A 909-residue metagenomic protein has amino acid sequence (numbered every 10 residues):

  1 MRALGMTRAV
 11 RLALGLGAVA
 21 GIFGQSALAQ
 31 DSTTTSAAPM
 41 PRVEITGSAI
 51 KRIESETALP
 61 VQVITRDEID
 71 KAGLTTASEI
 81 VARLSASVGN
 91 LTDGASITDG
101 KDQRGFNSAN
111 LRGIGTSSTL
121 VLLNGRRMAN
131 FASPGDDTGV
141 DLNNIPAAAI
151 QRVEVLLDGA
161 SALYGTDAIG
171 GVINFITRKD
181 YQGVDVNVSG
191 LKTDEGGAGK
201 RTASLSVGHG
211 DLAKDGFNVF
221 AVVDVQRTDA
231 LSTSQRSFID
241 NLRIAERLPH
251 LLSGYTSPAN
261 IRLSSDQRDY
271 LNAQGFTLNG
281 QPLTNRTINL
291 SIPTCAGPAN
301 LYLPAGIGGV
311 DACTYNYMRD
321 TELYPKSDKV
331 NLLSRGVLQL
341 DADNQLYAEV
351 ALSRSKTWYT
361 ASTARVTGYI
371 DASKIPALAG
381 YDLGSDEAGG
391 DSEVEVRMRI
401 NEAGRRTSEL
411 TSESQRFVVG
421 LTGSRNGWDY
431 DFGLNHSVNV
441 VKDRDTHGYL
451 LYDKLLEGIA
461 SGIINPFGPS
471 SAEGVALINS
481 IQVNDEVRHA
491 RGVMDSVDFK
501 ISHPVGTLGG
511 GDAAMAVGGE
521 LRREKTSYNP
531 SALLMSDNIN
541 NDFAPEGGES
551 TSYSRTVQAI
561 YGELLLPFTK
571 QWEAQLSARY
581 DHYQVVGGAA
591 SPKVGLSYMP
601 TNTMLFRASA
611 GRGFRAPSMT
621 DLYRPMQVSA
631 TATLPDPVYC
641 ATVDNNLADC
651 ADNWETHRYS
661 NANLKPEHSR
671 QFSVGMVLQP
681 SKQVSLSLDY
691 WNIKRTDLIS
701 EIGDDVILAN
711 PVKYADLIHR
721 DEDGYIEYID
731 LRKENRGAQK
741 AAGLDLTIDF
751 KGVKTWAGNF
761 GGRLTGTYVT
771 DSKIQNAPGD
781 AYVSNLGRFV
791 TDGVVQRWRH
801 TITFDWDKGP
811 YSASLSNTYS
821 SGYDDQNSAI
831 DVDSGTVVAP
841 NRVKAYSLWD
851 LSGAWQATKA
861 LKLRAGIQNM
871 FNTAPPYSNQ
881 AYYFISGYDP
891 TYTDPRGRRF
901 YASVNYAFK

Functional and structural regions predicted by a protein language model:
M1-R83, R112, S204, G208-H209 (+3 more regions): N-terminal Sec signal peptide and the immediately downstream disordered periplasmic leader that contains the TonB box
A77-I80, L84, N107-N110, D141-N143 (+2 more regions): N-terminal periplasmic accessory domains that precede and gate Gram-negative outer-membrane beta-barrel machines
A82-R127: Extracytoplasmic beta-strand/coil segments of soluble accessory domains associated with Gram-negative outer-membrane
R126-L157: Short acidic/polar hinge/loop motifs at secondary-structure boundaries that mediate gating or recognition
P134, S237-E246, P282-T284, I288-S327 (+5 more regions): Surface-exposed, low-complexity loop segments enriched in small/polar and acidic residues
D180-G183, G196, L212-F217, L340-D343 (+9 more regions): Short loop/turn motifs that connect adjacent beta-strands in outer-membrane beta-barrel proteins
L450, S685, T770-D771, T818-A829 (+1 more regions): C-terminal beta-signal and adjacent terminal beta-strands/loops of Gram-negative outer-membrane beta-barrel proteins
S685, Y690-N827: Gram-negative outer-membrane beta-barrel transporters
